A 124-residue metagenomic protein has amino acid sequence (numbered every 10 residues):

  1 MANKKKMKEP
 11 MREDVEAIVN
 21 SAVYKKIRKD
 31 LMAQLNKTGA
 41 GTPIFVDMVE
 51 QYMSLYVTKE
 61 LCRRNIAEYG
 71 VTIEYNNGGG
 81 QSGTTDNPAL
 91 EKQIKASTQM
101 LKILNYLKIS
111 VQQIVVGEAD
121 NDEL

Functional and structural regions predicted by a protein language model:
M1-N36, T84, P88-I94, T98 (+1 more regions): Arg/Lys-rich, low-complexity, intrinsically disordered N-terminal tails that contact nucleic acids
L31, L55, K59-Y69, A96 (+1 more regions): Non-transmembrane amphipathic alpha-helical segments
K37-G41, E68: General structural signal for alpha-helix termini and helix-helix connectors
A40-V57: Short, charge/polar-rich alpha-helical segments
L61-I94: Short, exposed interaction segments that mediate macromolecular assembly or regulatory contacts
